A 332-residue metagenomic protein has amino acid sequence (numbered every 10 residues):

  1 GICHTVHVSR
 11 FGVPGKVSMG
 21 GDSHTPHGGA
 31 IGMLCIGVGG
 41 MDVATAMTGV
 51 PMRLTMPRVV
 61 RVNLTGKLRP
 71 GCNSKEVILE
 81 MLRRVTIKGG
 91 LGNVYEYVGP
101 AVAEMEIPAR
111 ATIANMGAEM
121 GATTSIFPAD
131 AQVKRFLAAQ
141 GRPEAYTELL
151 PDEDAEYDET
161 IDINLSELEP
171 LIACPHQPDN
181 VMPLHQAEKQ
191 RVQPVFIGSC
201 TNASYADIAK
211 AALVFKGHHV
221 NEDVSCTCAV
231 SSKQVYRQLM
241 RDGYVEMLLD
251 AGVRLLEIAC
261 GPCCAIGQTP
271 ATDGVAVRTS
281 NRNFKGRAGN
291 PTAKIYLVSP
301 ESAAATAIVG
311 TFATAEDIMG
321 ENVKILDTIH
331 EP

Functional and structural regions predicted by a protein language model:
G1-P332: Fe-S-dependent hydro-lyases/dehydratases of central metabolism
